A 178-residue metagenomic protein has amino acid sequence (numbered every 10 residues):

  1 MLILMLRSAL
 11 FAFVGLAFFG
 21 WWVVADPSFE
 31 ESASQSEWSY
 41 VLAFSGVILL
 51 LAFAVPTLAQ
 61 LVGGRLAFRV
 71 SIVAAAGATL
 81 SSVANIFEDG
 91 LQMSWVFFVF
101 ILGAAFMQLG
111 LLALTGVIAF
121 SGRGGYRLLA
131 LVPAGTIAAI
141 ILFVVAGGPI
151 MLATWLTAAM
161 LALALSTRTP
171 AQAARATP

Functional and structural regions predicted by a protein language model:
M1-P178: Hydrophobic, aromatic-enriched alpha-helical segments typical of multi-pass transmembrane helices
